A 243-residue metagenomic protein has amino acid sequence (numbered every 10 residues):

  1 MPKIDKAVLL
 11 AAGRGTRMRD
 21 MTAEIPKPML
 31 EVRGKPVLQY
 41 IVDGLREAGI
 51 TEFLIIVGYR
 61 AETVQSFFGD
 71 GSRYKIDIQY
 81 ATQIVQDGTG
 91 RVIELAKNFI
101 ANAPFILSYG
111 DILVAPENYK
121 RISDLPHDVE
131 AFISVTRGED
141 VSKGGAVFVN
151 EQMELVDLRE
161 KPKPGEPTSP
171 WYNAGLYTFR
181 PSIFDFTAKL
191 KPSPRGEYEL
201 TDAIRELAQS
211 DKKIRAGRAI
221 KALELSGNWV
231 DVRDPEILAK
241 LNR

Functional and structural regions predicted by a protein language model:
M1-L9, R17, E31, K35-S108 (+1 more regions): Conserved N-terminal catalytic core of the sugar/cofactor nucleotidyltransferase
A23-K27: Short alpha-helical oligomerization interface
M29, V147-V149, A222: A structural signal for short hydrophobic beta-strand segments in well-ordered beta-sheet cores
D70-Y74, F148, L207-R215: Short, conserved catalytic or adaptor-binding loops enriched in Gly and charged residues
G88, V141-A146: Glycine-rich phosphate-binding loop of ATP-grasp-fold ATP-dependent ligases
G110-L113: The conserved acidic donor/metal-binding loop of glycosyltransferases
E117-S142: Conserved donor-nucleotide/metal-binding helix-loop-beta segment in metal-dependent transferases, i.e., the alpha-helix
S123, E154-R243: Catalytic-core segments of class I nucleotidyltransferases/pyrophosphorylases that form NMP-activated intermediates
